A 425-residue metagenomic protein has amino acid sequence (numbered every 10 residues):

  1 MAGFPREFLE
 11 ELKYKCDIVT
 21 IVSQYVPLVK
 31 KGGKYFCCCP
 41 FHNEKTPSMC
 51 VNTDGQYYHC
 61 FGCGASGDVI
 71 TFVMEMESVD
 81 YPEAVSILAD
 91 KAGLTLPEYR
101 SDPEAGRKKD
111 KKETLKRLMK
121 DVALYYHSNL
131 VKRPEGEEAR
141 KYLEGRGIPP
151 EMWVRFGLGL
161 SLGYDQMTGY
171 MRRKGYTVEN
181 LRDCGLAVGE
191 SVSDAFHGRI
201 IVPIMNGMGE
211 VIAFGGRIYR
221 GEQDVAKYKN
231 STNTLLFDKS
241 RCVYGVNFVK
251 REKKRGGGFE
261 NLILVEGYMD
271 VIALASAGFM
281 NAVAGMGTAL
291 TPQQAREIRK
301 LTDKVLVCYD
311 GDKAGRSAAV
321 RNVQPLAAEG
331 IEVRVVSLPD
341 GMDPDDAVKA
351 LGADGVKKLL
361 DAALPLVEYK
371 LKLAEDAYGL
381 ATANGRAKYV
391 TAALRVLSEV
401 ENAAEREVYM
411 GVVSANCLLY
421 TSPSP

Functional and structural regions predicted by a protein language model:
M1-G106, L351: N-terminal structured subdomain of primase-like DNA metabolism proteins
F4, K31, R107-L115, D121-L124 (+2 more regions): Phosphate-handling DNA/RNA-contact segment within nucleic-acid enzymes
L12-K15, A105-L115, K132-G136, G157-Y164 (+6 more regions): Conserved phosphate/pyrophosphate-binding and hydrolysis machinery centered on Walker-type P-loop NTPases, extending
C39, C60, V73, L143 (+8 more regions): Terminal peptide-recognition signature
E83-E138: Conserved active-site segments centered on acidic
L290-T291, R299-E368: Conserved phosphate-handling catalytic cores of large alpha/beta enzymes
R334-N416: C-terminal or mid-to-C-terminal helical accessory/interaction module adjacent to the motor/catalytic core
Y420-P425: Conserved small/polar residues in nucleotide/adenosyl-binding loops
